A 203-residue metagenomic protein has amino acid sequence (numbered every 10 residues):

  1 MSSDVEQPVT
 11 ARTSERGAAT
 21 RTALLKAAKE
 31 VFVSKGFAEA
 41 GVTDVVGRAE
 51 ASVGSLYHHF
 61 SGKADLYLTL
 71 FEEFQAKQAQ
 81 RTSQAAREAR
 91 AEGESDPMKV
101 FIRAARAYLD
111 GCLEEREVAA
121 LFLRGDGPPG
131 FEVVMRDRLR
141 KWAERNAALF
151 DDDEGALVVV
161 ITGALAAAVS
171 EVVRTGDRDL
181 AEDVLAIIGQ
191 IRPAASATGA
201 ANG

Functional and structural regions predicted by a protein language model:
M1-A19, A89, S196-G203: N-terminal intrinsically disordered/low-complexity leader segments
D4, V100, A107-D110, D153-R192: Hydrophobic alpha-helical segments that form the core of small-molecule binding pockets and/or dimer interfaces
A19, A23, A27-D65, T69: Helix-turn-helix
A23-V31, K77, R103, A107: Pre-recognition alpha-helix immediately N-terminal to the DNA-recognition helix within helix-turn-helix or winged-helix
T69, S83-E114, L157, I161 (+1 more regions): Hydrophobic alpha-helical connector segments
E72-Q78: Short, basic, alpha-helical segments at the C-terminal edge of helix-turn-helix-like DNA-binding modules
A79, S83, R103, D110 (+2 more regions): Amphipathic alpha-helical packing segments from all-alpha helical-bundle domains
R103, A107-V133, G163, S170-E171: Amphipathic alpha-helical segments used for helix-helix packing
